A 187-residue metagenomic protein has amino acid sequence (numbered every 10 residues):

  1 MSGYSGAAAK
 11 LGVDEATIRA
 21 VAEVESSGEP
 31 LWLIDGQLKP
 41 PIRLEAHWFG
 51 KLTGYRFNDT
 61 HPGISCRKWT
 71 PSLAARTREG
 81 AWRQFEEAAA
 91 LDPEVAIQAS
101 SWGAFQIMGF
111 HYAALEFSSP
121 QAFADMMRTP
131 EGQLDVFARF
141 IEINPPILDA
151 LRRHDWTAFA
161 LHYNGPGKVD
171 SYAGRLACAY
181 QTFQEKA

Functional and structural regions predicted by a protein language model:
S2-A187: Catalytic glycan-binding domains that act on GlcNAc-containing polysaccharides
